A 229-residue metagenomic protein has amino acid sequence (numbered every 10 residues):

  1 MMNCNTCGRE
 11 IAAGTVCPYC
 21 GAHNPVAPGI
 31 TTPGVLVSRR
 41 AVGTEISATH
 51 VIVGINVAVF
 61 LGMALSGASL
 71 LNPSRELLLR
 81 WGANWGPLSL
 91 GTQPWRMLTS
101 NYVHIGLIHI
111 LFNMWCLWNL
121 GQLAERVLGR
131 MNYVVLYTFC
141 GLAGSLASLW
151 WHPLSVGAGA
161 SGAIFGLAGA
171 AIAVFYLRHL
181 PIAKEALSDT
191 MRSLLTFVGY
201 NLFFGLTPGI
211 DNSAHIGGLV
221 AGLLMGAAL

Functional and structural regions predicted by a protein language model:
M2-N3, G8-A13, Y19-L229: A detector for small-residue-rich transmembrane helices and their helix-helix packing motifs
